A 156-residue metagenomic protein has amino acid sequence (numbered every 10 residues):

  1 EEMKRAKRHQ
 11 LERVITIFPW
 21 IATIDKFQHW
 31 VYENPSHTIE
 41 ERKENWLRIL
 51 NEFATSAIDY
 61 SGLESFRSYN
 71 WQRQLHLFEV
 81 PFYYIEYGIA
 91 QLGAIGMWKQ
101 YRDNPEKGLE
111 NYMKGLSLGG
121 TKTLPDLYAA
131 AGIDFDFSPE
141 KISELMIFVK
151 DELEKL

Functional and structural regions predicted by a protein language model:
E1, I21, D25, E33-L156: C-terminal, non-catalytic "cap/extension" segments appended to globular domains
E1-Q10: Helical catalytic core of nucleic-acid polymerases
L11-I15: A short helix-loop-helix "switch/interaction" segment in the helical subdomain of ASCE P-loop NTPases
H29: Conserved binding/catalytic microenvironments
